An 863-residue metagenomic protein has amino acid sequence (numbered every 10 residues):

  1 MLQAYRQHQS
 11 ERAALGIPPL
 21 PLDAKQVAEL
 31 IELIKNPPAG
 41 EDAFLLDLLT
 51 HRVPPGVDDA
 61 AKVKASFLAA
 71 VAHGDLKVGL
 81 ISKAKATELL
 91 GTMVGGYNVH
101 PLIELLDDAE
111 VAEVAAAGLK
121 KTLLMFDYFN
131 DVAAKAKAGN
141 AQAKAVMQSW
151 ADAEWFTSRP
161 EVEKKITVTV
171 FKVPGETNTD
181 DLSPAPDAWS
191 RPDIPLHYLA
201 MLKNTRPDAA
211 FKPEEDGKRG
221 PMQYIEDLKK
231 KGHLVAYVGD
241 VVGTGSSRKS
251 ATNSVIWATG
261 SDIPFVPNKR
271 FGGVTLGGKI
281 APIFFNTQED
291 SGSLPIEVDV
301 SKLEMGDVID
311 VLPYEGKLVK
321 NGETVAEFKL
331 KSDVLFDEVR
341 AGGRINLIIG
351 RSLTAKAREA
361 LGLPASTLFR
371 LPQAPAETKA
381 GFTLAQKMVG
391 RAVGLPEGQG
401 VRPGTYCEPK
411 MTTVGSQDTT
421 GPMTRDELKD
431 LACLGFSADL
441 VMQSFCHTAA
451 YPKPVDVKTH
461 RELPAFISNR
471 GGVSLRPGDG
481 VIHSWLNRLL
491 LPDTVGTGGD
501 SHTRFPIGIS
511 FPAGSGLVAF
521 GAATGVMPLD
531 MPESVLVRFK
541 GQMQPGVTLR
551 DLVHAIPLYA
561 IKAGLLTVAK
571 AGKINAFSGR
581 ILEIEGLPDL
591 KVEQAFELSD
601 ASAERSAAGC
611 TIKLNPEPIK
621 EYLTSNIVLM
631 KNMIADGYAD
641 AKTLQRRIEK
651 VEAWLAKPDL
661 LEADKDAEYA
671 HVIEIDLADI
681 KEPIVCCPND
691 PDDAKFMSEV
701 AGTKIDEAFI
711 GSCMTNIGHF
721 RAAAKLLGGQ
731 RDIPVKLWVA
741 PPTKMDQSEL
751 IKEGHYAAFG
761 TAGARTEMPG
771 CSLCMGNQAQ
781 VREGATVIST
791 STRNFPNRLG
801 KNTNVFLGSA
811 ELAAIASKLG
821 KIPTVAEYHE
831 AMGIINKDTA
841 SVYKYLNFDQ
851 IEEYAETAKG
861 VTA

Functional and structural regions predicted by a protein language model:
L2-I31, N36, L335-I348: Amphipathic alpha-helical packing elements
I17-P21, P38-G40, V57, D75-V78: Charged, low-complexity interaction regions
A24-I31, P55-G74, V94-L106, M125-A136: Amphipathic alpha-helical scaffolding segments comprising HEAT/armadillo-like alpha-solenoid repeats
A39-K64: An N-terminal, globular interaction/scaffold subdomain
D42, G79-K83, A112: Residue-level detector of extended alpha-helical repeat arrays and alpha-solenoid scaffolds
L45-R52, L89-L90, G118-L123: Hydrophobic core/packing positions within alpha-helical solenoid repeats
L68-T87: Alpha-helical adaptor scaffolds
T92, N98, L102, V114-A863: Fe-S-dependent hydro-lyases/dehydratases of central metabolism
